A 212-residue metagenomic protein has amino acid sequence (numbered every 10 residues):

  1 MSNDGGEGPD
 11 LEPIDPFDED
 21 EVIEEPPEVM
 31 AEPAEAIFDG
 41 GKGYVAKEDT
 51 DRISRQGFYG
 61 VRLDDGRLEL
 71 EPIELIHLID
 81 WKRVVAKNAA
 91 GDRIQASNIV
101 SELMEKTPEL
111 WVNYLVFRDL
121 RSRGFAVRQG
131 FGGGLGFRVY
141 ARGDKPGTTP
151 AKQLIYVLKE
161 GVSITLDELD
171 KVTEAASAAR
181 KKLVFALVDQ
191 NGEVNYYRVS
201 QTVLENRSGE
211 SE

Functional and structural regions predicted by a protein language model:
S2-F117, A126, G143-E212: Conserved phosphate-interacting/catalytic interface
R123-L135: Short, well-structured beta-strand/strand-turn elements
G133-D144: Beta-rich nucleic-acid/ligand-interaction surfaces
